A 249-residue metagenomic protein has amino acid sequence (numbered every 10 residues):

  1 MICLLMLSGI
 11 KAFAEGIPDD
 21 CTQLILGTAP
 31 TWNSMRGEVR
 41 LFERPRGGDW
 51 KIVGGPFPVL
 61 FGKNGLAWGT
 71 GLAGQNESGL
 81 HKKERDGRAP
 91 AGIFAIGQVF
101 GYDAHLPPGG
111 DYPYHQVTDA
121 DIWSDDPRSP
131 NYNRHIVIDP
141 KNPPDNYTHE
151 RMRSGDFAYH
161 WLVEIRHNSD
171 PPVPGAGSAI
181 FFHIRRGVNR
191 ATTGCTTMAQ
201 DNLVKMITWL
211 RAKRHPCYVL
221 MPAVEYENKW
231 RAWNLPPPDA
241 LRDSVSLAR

Functional and structural regions predicted by a protein language model:
M1-K11: Bacterial N-terminal signal peptides
F13-T192, D201-R249: Cell wall/extracellular polymer interaction/catalysis modules
C195: Short cysteine clusters
M198: A conserved hydrophobic position in a structured secondary element of the catalytic/binding core that shapes
